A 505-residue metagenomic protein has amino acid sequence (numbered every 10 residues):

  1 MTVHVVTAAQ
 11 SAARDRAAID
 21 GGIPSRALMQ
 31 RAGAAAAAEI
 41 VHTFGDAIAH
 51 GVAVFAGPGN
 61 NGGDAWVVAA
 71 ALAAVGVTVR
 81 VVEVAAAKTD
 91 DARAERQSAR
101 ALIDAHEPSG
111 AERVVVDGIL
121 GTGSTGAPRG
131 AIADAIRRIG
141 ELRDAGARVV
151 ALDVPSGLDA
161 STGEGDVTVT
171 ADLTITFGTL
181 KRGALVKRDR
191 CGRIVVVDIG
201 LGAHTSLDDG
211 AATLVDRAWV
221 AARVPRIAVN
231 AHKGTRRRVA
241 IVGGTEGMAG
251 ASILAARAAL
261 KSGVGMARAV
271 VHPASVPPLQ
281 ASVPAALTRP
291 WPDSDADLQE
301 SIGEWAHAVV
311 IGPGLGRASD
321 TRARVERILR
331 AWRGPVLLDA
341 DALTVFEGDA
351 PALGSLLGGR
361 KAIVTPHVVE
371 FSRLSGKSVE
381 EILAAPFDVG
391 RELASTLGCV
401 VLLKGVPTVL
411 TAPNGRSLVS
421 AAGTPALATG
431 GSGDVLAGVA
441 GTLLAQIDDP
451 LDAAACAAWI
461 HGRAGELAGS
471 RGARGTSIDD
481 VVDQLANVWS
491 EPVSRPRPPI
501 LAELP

Functional and structural regions predicted by a protein language model:
M1-A85, L173, R182-A340, T344-I363 (+1 more regions): Small-residue (G/A/S/T)-rich helix-start motifs and N-terminal tracts that mark the onset
V67-R143, P277-P290, D297-W305: N-terminal small/polar loop signature for handling phosphorylated ligands or for N-terminal nucleophile
D91, A131, V167, G431 (+1 more regions): Short acidic-hydrophobic sequence patches enriched in Asp/Glu that either
E112-V114, I119-A211: Internal gly/pro-rich beta-alpha loop/helix module that stabilizes soluble enzyme cofactors or their anionic handles
